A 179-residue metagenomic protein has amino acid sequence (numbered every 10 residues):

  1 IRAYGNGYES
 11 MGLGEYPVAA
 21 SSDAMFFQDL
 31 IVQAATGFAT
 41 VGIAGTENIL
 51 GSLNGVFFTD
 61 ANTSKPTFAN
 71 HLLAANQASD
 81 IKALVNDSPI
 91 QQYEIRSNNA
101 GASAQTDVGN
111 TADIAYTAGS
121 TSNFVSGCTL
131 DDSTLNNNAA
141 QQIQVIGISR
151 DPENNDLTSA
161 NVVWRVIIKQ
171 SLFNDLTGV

Functional and structural regions predicted by a protein language model:
I1-V179: Surface-exposed, low-hydrophobicity beta-strand/loop segments enriched in small/polar/acidic residues
